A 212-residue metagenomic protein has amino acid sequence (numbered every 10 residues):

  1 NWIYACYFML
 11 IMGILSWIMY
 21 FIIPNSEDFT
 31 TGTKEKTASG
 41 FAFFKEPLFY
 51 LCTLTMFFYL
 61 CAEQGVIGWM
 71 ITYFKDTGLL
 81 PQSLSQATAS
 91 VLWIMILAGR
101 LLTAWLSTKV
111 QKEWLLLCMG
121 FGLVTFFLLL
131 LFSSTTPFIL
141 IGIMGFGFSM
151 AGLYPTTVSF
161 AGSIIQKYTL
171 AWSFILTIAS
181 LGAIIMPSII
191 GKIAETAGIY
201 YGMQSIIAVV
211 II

Functional and structural regions predicted by a protein language model:
N1-D28, Y59: Helix-loop-helix hairpin linking two adjacent transmembrane segments in secondary transporters
N1-L10, G191-V210: A membrane-interface helix-boundary motif in multi-pass transporters
N25-C52: Juxtamembrane intracellular "pre-TM" segments in multi-pass secondary transporters
E46-A98: Extracytoplasmic gate region of multi-pass secondary transporters
G99-Q111, A194-E195: Helix-to-loop junctions at the C-terminal end of transmembrane segments in multipass secondary transporters
W114-L129: Structural signature of the two symmetry-related core transmembrane helices
F126, P137-G145: Paired small-residue
A151-I165: Intracellular juxtamembrane helix-capping segments at the cytosolic ends of symmetry-related transmembrane helices
